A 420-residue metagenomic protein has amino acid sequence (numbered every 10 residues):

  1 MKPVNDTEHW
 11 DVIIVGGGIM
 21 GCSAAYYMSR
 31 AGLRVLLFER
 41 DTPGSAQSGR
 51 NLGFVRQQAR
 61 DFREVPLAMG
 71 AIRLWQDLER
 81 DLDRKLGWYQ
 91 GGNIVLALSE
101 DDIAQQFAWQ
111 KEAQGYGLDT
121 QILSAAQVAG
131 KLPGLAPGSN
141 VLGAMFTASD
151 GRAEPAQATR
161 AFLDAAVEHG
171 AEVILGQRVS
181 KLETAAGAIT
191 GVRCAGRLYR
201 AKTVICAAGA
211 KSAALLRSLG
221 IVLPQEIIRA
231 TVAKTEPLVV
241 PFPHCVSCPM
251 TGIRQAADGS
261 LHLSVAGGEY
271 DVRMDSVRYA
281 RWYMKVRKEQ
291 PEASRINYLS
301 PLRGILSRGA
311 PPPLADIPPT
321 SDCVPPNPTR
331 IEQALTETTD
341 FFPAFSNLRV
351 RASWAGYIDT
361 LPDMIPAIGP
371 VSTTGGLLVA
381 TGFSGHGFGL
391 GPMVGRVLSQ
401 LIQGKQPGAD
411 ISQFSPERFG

Functional and structural regions predicted by a protein language model:
K2-W10, A31, I122, W354 (+1 more regions): C-terminal lid/capping helical subdomain adjacent to the catalytic/cofactor pocket in oxidative enzymes
V12-L36: N-terminal Rossmann-like FAD-binding beta1-loop-alpha1 element of flavoenzymes
S23, L182-I305, I317-P328, Q333-F341 (+2 more regions): Flavin-dependent oxidoreductases
R30-S48: Glycine-rich FAD pyrophosphate-binding loop
L52-F54, R60, D150-R152, Y357-D359 (+1 more regions): Glycine-rich phosphate/pyrophosphate-binding beta-alpha loops
G53-K131, G252, S260, Y270-V272 (+1 more regions): Dinucleotide-binding Rossmann-like beta1-alpha1 core, especially the glycine-rich loop that anchors the ADP
D77, L98-L175, K181-A188, E289-A310: Flavin (FAD/FMN) cofactor-binding and adjacent substrate-gating region of FAD-dependent oxidoreductase domains
G130-P137, P328, T339-T381, H386: FAD-binding beta-loop-beta segment adjacent to the flavin cofactor pocket
